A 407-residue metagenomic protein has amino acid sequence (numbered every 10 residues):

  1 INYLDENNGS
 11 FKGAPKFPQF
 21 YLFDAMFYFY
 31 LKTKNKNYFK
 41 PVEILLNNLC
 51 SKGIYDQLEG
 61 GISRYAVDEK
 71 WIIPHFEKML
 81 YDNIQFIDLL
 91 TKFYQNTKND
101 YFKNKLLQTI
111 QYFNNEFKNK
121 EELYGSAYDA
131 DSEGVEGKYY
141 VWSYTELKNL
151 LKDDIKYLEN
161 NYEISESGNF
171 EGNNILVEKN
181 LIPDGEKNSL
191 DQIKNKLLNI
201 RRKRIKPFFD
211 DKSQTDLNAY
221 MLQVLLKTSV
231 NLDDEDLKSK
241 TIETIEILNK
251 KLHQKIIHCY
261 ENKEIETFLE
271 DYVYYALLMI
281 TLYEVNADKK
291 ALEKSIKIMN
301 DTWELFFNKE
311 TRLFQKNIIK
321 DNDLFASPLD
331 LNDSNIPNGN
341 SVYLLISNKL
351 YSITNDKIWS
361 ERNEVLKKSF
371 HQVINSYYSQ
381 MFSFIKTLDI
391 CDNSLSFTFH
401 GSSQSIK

Functional and structural regions predicted by a protein language model:
I1-K407: Glycan-recognition and catalytic cores of secretory/periplasmic carbohydrate-active enzymes
